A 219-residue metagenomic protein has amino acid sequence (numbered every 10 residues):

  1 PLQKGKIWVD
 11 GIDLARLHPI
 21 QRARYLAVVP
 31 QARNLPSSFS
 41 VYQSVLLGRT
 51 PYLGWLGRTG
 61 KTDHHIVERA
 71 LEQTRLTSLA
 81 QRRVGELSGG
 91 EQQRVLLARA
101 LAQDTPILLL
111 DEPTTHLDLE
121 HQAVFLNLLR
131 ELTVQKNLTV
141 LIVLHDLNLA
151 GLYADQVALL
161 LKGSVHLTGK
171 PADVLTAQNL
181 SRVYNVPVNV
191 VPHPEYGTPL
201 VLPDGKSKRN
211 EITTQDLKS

Functional and structural regions predicted by a protein language model:
G5-D13, R22: Conserved ABC transporter NBD signature motif
L46, K61-L79, D104: Conserved ABC ATPase "signature" region
R83-L87, E91: Conserved ABC ATPase signature
L108-E112: Catalytic Walker B motif of ABC-type/P-loop ATPase nucleotide-binding domains
A123-K136: Helical segment within the ABC ATPase nucleotide-binding domain
V157-K170: H-loop (His-switch) and adjacent beta-strand-loop-beta switch element of ABC-type ATPase nucleotide-binding domains
V183-S219: ABC ATPase nucleotide-binding domains
